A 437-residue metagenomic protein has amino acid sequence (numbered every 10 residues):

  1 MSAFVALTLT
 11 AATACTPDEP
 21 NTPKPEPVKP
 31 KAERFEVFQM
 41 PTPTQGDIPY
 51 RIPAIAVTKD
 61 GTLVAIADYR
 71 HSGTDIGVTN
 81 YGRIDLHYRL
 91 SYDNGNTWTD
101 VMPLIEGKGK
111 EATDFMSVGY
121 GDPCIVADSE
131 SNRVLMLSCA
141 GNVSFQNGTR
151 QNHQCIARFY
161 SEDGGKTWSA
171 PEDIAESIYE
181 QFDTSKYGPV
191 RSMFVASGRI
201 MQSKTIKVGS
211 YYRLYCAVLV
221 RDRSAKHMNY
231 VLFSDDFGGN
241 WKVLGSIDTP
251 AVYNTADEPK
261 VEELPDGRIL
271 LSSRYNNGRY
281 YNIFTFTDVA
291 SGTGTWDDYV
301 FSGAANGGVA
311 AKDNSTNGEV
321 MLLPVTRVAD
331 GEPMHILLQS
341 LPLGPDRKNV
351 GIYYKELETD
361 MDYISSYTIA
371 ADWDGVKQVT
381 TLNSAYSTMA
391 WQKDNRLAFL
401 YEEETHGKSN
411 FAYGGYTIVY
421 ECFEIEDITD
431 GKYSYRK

Functional and structural regions predicted by a protein language model:
M1, L7-F35: Bacterial Sec-dependent N-terminal signal peptides
P23-K437: Asp-box/BNR beta-propeller blade signature and adjacent active/binding-site loops in extracellular glycan-interacting
